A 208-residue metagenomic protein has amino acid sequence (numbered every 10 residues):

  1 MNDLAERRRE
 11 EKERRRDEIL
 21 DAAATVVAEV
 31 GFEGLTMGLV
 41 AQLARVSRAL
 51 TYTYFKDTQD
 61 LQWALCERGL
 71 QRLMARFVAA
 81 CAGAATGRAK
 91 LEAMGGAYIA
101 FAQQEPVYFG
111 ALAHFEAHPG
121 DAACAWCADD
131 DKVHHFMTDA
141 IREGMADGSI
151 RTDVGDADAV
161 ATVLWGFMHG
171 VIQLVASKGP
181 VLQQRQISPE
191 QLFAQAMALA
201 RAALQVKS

Functional and structural regions predicted by a protein language model:
M1-V30, M37-L43, D60-W63: Basic, helix-initiating cap at the start of DNA-binding domains
R45-F55: Short hydrophobic/aromatic patch on the recognition helix
Q62-G69, L112: Alpha-helical DNA-contacting segments of helix-turn-helix folds
A64, V78-Y108, A157-L164, F193: Hydrophobic alpha-helical connector segments
E67-E92, A122-C127, D131-V133, A146: Amphipathic alpha-helical linker/stalk segments
E92-H114, H135-D139, W165-I172, A176 (+1 more regions): Helical hydrophobic small-molecule/effector-binding pocket
A100, Q104-D139, E143, L182 (+1 more regions): Short secondary-structure transition hinges
F109-G110, A123-C124, A146-M197, K207: Hydrophobic/aromatic-rich alpha-helical bundle segments in the mid-to-C-terminal region
